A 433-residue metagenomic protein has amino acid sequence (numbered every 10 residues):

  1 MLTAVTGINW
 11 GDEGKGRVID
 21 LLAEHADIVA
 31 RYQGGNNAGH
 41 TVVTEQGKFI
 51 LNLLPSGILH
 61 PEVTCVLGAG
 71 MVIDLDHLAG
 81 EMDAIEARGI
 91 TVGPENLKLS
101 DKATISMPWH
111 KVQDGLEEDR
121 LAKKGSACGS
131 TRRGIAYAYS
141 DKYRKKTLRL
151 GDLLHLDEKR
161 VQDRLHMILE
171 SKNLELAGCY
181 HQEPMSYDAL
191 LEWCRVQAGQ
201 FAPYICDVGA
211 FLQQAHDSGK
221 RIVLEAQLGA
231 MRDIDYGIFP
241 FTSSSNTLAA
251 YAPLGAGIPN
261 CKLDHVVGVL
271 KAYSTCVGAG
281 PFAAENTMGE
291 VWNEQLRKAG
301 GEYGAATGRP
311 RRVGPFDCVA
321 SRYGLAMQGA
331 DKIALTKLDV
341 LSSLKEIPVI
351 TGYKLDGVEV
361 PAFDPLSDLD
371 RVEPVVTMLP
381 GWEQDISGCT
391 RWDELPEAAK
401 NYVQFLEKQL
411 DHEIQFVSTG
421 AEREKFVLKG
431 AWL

Functional and structural regions predicted by a protein language model:
M1-L433: Non-transmembrane, aqueous-exposed alpha-helical and coiled segments at domain scale
